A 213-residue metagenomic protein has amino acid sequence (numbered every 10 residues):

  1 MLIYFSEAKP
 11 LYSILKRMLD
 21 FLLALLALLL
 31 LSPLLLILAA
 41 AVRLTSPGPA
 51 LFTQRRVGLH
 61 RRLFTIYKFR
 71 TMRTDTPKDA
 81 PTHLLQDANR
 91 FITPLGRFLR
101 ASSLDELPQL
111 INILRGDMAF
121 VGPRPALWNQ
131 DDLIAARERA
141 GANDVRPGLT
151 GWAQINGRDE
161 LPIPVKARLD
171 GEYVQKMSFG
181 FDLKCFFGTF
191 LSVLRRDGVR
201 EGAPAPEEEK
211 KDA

Functional and structural regions predicted by a protein language model:
M1-L2, P147: Short, small/hydrophobic-residue-rich motifs at membrane-helix boundaries and re-entrant hairpins of integral membrane
I3-T76, N112, F179, K184-A213: A hydrophobic, helix-centered structural microdomain
E7, L11, D87-A88, V145 (+2 more regions): Residue-level signature of the cytosolic catalytic core of signaling kinases
F52-F91, L149-L169: Short, glycine-rich, amphipathic interfacial segments at transmembrane boundaries or analogous
P108-A213: Hydrophobic structural segments characteristic of membrane proteins
